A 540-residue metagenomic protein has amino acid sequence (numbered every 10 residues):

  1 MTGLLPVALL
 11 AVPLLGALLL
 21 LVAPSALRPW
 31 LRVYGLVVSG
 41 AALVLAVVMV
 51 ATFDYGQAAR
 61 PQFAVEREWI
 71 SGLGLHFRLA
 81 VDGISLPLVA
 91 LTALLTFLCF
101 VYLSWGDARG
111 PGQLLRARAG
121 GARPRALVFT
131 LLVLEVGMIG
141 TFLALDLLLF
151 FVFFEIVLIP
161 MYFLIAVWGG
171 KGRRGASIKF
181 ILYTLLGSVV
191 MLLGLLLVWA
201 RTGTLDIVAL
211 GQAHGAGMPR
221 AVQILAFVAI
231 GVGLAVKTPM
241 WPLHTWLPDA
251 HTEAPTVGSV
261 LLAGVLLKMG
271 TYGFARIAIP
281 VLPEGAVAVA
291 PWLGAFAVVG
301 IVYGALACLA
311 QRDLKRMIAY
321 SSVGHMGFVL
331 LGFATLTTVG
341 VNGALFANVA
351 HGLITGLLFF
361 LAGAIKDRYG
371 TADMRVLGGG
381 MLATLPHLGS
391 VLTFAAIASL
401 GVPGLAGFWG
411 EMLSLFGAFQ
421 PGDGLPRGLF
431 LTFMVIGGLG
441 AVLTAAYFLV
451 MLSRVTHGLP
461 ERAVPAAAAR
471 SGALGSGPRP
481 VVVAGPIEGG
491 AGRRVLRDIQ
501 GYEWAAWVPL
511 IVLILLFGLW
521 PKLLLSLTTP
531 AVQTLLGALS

Functional and structural regions predicted by a protein language model:
M1-L5, L19-F129, T204, V208-Q212 (+4 more regions): Transmembrane helix-loop-helix hairpins at membrane boundaries of multipass inner-membrane proteins
P6, L115-F151, T271-I277, D498 (+1 more regions): Hydrophobic alpha-helical transmembrane segments of integral membrane proteins
A8-R28, V232, P239: N-terminal signal-anchor/start-transfer transmembrane helix
P29-G40, G175-L185, L385-V391, Q500-P509: Alpha-helical transmembrane segments and their helix-start/interface "positive-inside/aromatic belt" motifs in integral
V44-Y55, L192-W199, V402-P403, F517 (+1 more regions): C-terminal TM-helix exit segments that contain a strictly Trp-centered aromatic cap at the helix terminus
L98-A108, V136-L148, M161-R454: Hydrophobic transmembrane alpha-helices and their helix-loop junctions in integral membrane proteins
E155: Short phosphate-coordinating micro-motif centered on Lys-Gly-acidic
A383-S390, F448-S540: Cytoplasmic/organellar membrane-interface segments at the starts of transmembrane helices in multi-pass inner-membrane
